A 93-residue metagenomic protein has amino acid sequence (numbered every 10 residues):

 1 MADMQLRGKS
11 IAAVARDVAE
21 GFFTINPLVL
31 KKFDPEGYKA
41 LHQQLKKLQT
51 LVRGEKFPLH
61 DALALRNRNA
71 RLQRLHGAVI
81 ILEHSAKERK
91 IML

Functional and structural regions predicted by a protein language model:
M1-K9: Charged, compositionally biased N-terminal leader segments and the immediate start of the first structured element
K9-V29: Short, charge-rich amphipathic alpha-helices with coiled-coil/heptad character
T24-Q43: Short, charge/polar-rich alpha-helical segments
P27, K32, L51-P58: General structural signal for alpha-helix termini and helix-helix connectors
Y38, H42-K56, L75, L82: Non-transmembrane amphipathic alpha-helical segments
Q43, A62-Q73: Short, charged, amphipathic alpha-helical segments
E55-P58, A62, S85, M92: Soluble, cytosolic/nucleoplasmic coiled-coil alpha-helices used as oligomeric scaffolds and tethers in large eukaryotic
L75-M92: Amphipathic alpha-helical coiled-coil segments
